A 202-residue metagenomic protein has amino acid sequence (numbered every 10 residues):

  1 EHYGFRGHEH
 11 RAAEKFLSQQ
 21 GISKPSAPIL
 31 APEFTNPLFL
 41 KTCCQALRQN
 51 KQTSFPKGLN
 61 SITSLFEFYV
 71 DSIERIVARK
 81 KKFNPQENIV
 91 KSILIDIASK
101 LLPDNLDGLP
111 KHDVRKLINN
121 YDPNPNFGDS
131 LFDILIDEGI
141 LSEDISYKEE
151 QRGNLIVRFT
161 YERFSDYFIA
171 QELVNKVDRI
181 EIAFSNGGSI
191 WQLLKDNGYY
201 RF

Functional and structural regions predicted by a protein language model:
H2-R179, F184-K195: Extended hydrophobic
D196-F202: Extended alpha-helical scaffolding segments used for macromolecular assembly and cargo binding
